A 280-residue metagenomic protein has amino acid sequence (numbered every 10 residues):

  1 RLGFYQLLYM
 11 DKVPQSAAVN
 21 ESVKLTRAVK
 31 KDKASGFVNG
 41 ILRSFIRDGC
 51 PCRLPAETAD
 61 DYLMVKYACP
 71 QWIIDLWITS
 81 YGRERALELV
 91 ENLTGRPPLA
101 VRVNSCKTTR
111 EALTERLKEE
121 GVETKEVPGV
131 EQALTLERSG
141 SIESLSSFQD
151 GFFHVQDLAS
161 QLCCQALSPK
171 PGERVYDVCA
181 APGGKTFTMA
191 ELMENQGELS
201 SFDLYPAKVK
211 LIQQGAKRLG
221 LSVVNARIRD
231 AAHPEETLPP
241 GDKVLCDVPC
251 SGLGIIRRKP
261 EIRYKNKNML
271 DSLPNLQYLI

Functional and structural regions predicted by a protein language model:
R1-I280: S-adenosylmethionine
